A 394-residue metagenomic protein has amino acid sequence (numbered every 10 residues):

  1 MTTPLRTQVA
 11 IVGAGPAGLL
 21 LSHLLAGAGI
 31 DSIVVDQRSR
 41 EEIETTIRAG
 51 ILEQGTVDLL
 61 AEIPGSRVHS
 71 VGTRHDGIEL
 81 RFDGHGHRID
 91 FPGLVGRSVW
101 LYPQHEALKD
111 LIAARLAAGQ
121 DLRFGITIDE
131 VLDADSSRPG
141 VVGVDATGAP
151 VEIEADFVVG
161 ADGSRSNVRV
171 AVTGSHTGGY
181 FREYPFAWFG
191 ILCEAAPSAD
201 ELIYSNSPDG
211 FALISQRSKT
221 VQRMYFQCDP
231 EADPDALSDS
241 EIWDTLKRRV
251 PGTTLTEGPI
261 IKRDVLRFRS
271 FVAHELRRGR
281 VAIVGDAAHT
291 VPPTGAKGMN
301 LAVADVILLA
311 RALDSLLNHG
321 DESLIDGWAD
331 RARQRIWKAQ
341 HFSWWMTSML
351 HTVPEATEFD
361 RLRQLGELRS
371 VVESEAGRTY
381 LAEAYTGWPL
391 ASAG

Functional and structural regions predicted by a protein language model:
T3, A296, R311-G394: C-terminal helical "tail/cap" subdomain of flavin- and related membrane-associated enzymes
T3-A17: Beta1/beta-strand and adjacent pyrophosphate-binding region of the FAD-binding site in flavoprotein oxidoreductases
A14-G27, L111, V265-W345: Conserved mid-domain beta->alpha element of the FAD-binding
A26-I47: Glycine-rich FAD pyrophosphate-binding loop
E44-R48, E53-A118: Active-site-adjacent segment of FAD-dependent monooxygenases/related oxidoreductases
A113, D129-E130, D135-F268: Conserved FAD-binding catalytic core of PHBH/FMO-like flavoproteins
A117-I128: A conserved beta-strand/loop element that lines the FAD pocket in flavoprotein oxidoreductases
